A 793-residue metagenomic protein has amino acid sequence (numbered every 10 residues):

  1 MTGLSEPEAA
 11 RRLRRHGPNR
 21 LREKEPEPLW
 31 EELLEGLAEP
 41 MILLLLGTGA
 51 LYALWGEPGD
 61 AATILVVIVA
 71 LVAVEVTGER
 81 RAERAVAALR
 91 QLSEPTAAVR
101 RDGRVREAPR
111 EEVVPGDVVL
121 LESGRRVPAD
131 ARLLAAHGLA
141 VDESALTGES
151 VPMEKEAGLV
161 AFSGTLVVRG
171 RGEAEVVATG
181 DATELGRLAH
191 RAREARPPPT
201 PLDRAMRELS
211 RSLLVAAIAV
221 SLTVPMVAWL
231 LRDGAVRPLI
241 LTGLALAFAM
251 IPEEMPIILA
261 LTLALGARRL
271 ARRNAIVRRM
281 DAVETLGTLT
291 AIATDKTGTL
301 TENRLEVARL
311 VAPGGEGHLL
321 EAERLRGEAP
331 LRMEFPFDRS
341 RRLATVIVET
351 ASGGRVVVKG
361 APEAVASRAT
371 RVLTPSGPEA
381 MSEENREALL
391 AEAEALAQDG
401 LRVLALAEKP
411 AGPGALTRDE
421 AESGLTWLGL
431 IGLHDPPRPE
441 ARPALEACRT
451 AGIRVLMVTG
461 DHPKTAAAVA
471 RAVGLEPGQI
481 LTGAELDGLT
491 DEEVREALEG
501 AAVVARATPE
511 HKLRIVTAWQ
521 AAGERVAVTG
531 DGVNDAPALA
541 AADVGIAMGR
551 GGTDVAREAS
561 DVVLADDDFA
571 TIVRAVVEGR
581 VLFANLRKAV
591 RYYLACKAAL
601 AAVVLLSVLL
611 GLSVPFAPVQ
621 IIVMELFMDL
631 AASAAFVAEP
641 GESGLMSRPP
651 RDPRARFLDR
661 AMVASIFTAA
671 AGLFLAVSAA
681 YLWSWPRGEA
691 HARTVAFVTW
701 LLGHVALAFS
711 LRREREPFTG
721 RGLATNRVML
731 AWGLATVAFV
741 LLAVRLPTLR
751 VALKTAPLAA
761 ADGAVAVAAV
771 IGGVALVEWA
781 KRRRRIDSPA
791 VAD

Functional and structural regions predicted by a protein language model:
T2-G3, R15-L21, L71-A73, T77-Q91 (+3 more regions): Actuator/coupling domain of P-type ATPases
P18-A98, V105-R106, V151, E208 (+1 more regions): Transmembrane helix-loop-helix hairpins at the membrane interface
L43-T63, A216-I251, A264, R268-N274 (+5 more regions): Helix-interface capping motifs at the ends of transmembrane segments in multi-pass membrane proteins
A62-V66, E94-R207, G488-L498, A502 (+1 more regions): Cytosolic catalytic regions of P-type ion-transporting ATPases
Q91, P95-R100, L166, E254-E321 (+1 more regions): Conserved catalytic phosphorylation-site environment of P-type ATPases
F162-T165, T285-T426, L433, E446-A447 (+7 more regions): Cytosolic catalytic regions of ATP/NTP-dependent phosphoryl-transfer enzymes
V224, L263, P477-A527, A542-E716: Membrane-embedded transport module
